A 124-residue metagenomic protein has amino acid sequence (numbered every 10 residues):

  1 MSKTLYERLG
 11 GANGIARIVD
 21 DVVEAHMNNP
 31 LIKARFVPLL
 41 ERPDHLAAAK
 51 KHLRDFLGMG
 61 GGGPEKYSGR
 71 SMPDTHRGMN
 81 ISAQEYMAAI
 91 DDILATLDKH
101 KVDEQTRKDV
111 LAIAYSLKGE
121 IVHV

Functional and structural regions predicted by a protein language model:
M1-V124: Core of compact, soluble alpha-helical bundle domains
